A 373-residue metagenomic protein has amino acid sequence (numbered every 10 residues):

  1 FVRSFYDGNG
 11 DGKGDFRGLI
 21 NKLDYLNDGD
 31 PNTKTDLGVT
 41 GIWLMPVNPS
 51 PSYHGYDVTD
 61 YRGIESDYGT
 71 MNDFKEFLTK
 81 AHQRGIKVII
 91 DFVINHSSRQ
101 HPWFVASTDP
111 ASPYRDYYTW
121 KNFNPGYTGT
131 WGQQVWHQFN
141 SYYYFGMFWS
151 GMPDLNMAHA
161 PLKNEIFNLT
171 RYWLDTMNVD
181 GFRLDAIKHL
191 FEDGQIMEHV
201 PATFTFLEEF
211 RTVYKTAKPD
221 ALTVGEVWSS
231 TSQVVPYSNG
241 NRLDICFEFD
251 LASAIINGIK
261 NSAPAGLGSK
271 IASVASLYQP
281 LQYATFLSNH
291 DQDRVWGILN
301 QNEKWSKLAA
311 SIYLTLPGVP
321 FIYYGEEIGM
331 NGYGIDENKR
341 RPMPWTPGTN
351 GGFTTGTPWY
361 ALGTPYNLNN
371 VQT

Functional and structural regions predicted by a protein language model:
F1-I90, N95-S107, A111-Y117, F123-F167 (+3 more regions): N-terminal structural segment of carbohydrate-active enzymes
R3-F5, V47, V93-N95, I187-H189 (+3 more regions): Active-site beta-loop-alpha junctions enriched in small/polar residues
G8, S50-H54, H96-W103, L190-D193 (+4 more regions): Short catalytic/ligand-binding loop motif for oxyanion handling, primarily in non-cytosolic enzymes, centered on
K22, L26, D73, F77 (+8 more regions): Alpha-helical packing segments of well-folded alpha/beta enzyme cores
T33-G38, E76-V88, Y172-D180, F210-A221 (+2 more regions): A structural motif corresponding to the C-terminal end of an alpha-helix and its immediate exit/capping segment
I42-L44, V88-I90, D180-F182, T223-G225 (+3 more regions): Hydrophobic faces of well-ordered beta-strands that scaffold small-molecule active sites in alpha/beta enzyme cores
F145-M147, G151-S232, S253-I256: Active-site neighborhood of glycoside hydrolase catalytic domains
R211-A217, W228-S229, V234-C246, A254 (+2 more regions): Loop/helix patches that line or flank the sugar-binding groove of alpha-linked glycan CAZymes
